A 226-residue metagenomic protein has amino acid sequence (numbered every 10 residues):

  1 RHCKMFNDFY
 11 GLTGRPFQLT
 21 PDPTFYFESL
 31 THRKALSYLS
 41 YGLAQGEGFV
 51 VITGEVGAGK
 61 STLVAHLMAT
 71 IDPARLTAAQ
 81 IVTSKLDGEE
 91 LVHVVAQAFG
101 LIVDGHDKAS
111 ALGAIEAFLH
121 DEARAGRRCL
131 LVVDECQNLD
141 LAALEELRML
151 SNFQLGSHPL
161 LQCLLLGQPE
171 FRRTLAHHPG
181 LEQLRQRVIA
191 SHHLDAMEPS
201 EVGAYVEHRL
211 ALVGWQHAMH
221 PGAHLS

Functional and structural regions predicted by a protein language model:
R1-G46: A short, basic N-terminal segment
L12-F17, R75-L76, L86-G105: Conserved NTP-binding/hydrolysis module of P-loop NTPases
G46-H66: Walker A/P-loop nucleotide-binding motif
V50, P73-T83: Conserved catalytic segments around the Walker B and adjacent sensor/switch elements of P-loop NTPase domains
G100-G126: Central P-loop NTPase core of STAND/AAA+ ATPases
L101, D121-G126, L130, L155 (+2 more regions): Helix-loop-helix "sensor" segment of P-loop NTPases
E116-H120, R124-L165, E170-R173: Conserved Walker B catalytic segment
